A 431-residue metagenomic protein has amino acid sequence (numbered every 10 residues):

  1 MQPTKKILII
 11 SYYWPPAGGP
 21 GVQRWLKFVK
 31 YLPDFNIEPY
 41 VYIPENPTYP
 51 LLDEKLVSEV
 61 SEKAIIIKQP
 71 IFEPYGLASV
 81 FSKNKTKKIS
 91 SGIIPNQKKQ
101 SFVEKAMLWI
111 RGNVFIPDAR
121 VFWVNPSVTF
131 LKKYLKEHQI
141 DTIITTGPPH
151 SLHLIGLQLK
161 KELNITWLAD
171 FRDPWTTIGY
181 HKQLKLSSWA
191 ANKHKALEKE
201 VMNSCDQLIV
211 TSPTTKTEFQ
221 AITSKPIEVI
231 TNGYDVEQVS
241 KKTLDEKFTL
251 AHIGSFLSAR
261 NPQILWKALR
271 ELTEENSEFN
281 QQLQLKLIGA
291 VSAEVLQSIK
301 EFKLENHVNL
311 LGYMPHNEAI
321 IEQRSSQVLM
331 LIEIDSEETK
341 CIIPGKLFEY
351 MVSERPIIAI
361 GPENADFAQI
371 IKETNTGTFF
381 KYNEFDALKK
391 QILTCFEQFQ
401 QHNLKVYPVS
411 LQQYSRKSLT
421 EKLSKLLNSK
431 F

Functional and structural regions predicted by a protein language model:
M1-G76, I227, N428-F431: N-terminal subdomain of nucleotide-sugar transferases
I43-V121: A conserved catalytic-core segment of Leloir-type glycosyltransferases
K132, S151-L154, Q158-E162, W175-T176 (+1 more regions): Membrane-proximal helix-turn-helix segments that form the acceptor-binding/catalytic region of lipid-linked
D206, F302, H307, Q323-K340: Acidic donor-binding loop of glycosyltransferase active sites
T211-T214, I230-G233: Carbohydrate-associated surface elements
T243-R260, W266-L269, L419: Conserved donor-binding/catalytic core segment of Leloir-type glycosyltransferases
Q282, G289, E294-E318: Nucleotide-activated donor-binding/catalytic signature segment of Leloir-type glycosyltransferases, i.e., the conserved
N383-K389, Q400-S429: A charged, aromatic-enriched C-terminal amphipathic alpha-helix characteristic of glycosyltransferases across folds
